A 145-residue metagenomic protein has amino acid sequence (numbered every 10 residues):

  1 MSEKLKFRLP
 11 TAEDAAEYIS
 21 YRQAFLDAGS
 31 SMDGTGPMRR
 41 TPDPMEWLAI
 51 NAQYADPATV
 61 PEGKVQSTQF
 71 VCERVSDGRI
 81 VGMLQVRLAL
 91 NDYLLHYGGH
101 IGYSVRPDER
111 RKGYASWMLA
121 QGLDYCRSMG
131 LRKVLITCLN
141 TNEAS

Functional and structural regions predicted by a protein language model:
S2-H100: GNAT-family acyltransferases
K6, G102, L135-T137: Short aromatic/hydrophobic contact patches that present stacked aromatics for nucleic-acid/ligand binding
E17, M118, A144: Charged catalytic carboxylate motif
A89-N91, D108, T141: Short coil/turn motifs at secondary-structure junctions
G102-V105, R111-S128: Conserved acetyl-CoA-binding loop-helix of GNAT-fold acetyltransferases
R110, I136-S145: Conserved beta-strand-loop-alpha-helix junction that forms the acyl-donor binding cleft
C126-T137: Conserved GNAT acetyl-CoA-binding A-motif
